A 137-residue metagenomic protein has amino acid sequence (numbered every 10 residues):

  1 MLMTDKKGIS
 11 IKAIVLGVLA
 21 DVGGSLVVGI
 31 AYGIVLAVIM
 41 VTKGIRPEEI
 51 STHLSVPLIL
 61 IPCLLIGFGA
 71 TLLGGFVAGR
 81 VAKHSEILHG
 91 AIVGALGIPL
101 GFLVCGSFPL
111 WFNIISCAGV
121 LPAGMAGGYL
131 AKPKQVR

Functional and structural regions predicted by a protein language model:
L2-R137: Juxtamembrane/disordered regions of integral membrane proteins
